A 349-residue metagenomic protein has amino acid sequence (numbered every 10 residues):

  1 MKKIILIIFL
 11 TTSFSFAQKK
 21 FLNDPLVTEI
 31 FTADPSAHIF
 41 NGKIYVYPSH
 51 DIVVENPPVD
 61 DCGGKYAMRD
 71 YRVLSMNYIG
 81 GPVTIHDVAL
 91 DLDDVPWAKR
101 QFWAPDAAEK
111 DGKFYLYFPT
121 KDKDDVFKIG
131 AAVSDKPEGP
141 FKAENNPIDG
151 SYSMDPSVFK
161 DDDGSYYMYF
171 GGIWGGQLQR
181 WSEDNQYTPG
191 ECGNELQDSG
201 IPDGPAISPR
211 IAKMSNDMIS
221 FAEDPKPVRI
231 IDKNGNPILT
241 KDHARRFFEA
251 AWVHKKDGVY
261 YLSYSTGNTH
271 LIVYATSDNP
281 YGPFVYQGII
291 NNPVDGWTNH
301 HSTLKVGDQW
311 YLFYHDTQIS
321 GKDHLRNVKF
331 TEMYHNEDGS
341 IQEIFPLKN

Functional and structural regions predicted by a protein language model:
M1-K19: Bacterial Sec-dependent N-terminal signal peptides
A17-N349: Carbohydrate-active catalytic/glycan-binding domains of CAZyme proteins, especially the secreted or lumenal ectodomains
